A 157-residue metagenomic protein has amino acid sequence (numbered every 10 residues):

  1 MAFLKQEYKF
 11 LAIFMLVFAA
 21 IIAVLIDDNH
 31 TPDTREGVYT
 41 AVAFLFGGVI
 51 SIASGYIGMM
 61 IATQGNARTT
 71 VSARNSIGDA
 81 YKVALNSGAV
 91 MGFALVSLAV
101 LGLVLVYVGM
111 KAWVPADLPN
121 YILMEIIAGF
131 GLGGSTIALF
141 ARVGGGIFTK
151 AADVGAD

Functional and structural regions predicted by a protein language model:
M1-D157: Hydrophobic, small-residue-rich transmembrane alpha-helices and their short perimembrane loops in multi-pass membrane
